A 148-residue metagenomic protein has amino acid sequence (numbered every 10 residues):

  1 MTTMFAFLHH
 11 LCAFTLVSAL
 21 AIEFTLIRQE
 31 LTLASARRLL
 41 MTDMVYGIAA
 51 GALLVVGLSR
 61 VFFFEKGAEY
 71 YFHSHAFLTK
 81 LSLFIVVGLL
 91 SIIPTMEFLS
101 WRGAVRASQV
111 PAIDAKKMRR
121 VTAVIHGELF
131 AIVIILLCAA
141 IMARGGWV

Functional and structural regions predicted by a protein language model:
M1-V148: Polytopic transmembrane helical bundles with strong interfacial aromatic enrichment
